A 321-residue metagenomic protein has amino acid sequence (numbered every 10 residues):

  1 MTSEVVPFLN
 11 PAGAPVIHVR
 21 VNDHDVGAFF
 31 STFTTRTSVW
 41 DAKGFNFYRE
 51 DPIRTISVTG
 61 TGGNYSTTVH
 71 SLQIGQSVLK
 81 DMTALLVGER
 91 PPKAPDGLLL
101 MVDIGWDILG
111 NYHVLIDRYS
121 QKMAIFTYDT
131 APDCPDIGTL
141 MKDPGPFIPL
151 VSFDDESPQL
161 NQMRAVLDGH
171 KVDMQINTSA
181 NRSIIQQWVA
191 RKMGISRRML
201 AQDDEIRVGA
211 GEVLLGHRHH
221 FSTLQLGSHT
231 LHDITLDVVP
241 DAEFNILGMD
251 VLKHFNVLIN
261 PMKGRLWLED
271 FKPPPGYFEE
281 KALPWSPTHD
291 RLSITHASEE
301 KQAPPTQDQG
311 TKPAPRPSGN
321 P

Functional and structural regions predicted by a protein language model:
M1-P321: Pepsin/retropepsin-fold aspartyl endopeptidases
